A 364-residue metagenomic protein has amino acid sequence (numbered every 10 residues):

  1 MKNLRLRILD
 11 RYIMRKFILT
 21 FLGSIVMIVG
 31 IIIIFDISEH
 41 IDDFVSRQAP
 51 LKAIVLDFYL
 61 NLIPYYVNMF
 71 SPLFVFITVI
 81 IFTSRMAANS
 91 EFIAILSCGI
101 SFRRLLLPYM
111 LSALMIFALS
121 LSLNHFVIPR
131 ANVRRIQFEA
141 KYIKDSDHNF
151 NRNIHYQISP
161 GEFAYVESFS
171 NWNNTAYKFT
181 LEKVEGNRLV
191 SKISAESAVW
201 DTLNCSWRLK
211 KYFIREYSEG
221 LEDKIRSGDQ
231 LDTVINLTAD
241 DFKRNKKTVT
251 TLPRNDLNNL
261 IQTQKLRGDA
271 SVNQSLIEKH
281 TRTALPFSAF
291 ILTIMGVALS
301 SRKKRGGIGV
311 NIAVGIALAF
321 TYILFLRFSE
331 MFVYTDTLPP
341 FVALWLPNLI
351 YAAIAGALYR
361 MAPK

Functional and structural regions predicted by a protein language model:
M1-P160, N171, R188, G220-E222 (+1 more regions): Transmembrane alpha-helices
I158-N204, R208-Y212: Structural signature for solvent-exposed beta-strand/loop edge elements and short helix-capping sites, enriched
A195, S227-Q230: N-terminal amphipathic/hydrophobic interface segments
I214-Y217: Hydrophobic lipid-interacting interfaces of membrane-associated proteins
